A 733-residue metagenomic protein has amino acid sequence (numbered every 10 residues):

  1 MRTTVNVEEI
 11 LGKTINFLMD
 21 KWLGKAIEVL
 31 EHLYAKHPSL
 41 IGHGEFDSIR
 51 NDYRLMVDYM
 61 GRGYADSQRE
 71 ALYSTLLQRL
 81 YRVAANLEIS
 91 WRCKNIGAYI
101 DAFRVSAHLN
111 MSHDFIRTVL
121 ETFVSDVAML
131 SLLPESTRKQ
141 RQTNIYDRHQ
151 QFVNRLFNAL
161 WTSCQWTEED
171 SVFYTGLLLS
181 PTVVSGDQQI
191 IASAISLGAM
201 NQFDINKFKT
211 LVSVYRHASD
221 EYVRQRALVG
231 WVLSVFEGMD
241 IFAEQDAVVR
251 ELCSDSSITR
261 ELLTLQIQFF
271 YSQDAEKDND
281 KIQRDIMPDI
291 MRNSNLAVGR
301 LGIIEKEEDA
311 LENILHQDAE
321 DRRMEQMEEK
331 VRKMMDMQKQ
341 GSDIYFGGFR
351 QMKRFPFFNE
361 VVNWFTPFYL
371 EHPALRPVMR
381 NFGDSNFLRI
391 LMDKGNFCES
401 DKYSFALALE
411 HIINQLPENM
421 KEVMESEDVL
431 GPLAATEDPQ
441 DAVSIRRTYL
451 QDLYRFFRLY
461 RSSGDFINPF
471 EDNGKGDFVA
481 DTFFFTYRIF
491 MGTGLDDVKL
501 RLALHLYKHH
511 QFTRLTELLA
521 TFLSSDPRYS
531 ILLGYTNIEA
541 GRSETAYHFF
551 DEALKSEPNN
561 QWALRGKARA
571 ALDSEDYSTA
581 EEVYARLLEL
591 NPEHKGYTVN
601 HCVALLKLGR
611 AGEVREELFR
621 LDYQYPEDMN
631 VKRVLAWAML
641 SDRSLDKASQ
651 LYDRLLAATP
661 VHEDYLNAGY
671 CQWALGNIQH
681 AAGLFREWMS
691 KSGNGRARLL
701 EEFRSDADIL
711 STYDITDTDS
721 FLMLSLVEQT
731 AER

Functional and structural regions predicted by a protein language model:
P38, S524, P558, P592 (+3 more regions): Short coil turns that delineate tetratricopeptide repeat
R226, D497, R528-I531, W562 (+4 more regions): Start-of-helix register in tetratricopeptide repeats
T366-R569: Alpha-solenoid helical-repeat scaffolds
